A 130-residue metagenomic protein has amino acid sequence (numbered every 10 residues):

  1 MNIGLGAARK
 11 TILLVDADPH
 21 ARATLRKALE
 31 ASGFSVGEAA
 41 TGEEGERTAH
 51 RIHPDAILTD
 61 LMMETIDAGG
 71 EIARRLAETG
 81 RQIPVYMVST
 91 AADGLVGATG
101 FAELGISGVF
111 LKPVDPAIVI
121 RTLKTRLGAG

Functional and structural regions predicted by a protein language model:
M1-T11, D115-G130: Non-catalytic signal-transmission and effector/linker regions of two-component phosphorelay proteins
D16-A17, K112: Acidic di-acidic motifs
P19, A40-E44, D67, A117: Acidic phosphotransfer microenvironment of two-component signaling modules
P19-G37, L104: Two-component/phosphorelay signaling modules centered on CheY-like receiver
K27-A31, T48, G100, T122: Alpha-helical interaction/dimerization surfaces of two-component signaling modules
E38-A56, E78: Acidic, metal-coordinating helix/loop segments flanking the phosphotransfer/catalytic sites of two-component signaling
D60-L61: Active-site residues of response regulator receiver
D67-E71, E78, A91-F110, A117-T122: Alpha4 helix (beta4-alpha4-beta5 surface) of REC/receiver domains from two-component response regulators
